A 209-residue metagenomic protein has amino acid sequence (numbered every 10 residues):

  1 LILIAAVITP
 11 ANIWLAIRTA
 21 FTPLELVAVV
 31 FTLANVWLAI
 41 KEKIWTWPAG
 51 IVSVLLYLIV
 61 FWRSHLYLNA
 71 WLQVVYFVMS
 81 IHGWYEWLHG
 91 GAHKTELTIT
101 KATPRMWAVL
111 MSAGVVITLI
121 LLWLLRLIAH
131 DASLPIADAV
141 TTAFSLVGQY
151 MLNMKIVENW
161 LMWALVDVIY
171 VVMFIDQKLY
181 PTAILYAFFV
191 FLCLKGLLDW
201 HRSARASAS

Functional and structural regions predicted by a protein language model:
I2-I40, L88-A92, T98-S209: Polytopic alpha-helical membrane-helix bundles and their juxtamembrane interface segments in multi-pass membrane
V30-S64: Long, highly hydrophobic alpha-helical transmembrane signal-anchor segments
I44-W45, Y67, V157-E158: Membrane-helix interface segments
W47, L66, Y150-N153: Alpha-helical interaction segments
G50-T98: Hydrophobic/aromatic-rich structural module bridging two neighboring secondary-structure elements via a short loop
